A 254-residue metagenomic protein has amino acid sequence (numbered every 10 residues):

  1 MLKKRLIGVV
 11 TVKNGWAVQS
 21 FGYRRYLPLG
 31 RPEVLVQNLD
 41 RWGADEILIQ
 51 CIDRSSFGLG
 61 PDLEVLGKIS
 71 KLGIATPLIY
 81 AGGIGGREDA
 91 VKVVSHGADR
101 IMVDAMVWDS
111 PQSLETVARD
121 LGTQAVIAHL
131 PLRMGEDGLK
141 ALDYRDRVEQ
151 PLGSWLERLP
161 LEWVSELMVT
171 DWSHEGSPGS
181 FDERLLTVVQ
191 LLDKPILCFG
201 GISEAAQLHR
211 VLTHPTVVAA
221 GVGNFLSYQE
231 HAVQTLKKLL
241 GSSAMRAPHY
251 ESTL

Functional and structural regions predicted by a protein language model:
R5-V9, E46-L48, P77-A81, D99-M102 (+5 more regions): Structural preference for beta-strand elements that scaffold enzyme active sites
T11, L39, I47, V93 (+4 more regions): Conserved, mostly hydrophobic/aromatic
V12-R25, A98-E175: Conserved anion-binding
L27-D40, G86-K92, D146-R158, A205-L208: Short, acidic/polar
P28-L29, G60-G67, R145-G153, G179-T187 (+1 more regions): Charged helix-capping and loop-helix junction motifs
E46-V65, A105, M168-G179: Glycine-rich, proline-tolerant flexible connector loops at the mouths of alpha/beta enzymes
K71-I101, E183-A220: Catalytic cores of alpha/beta
S113-L121, L208-S252: C-terminal helical cap(s) of enzyme catalytic domains, especially alpha/beta-barrels
